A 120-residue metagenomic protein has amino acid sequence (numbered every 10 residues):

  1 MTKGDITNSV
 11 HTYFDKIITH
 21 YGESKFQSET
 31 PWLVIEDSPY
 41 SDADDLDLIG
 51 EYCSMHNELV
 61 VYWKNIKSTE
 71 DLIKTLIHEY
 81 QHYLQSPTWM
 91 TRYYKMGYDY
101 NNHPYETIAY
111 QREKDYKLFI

Functional and structural regions predicted by a protein language model:
M1, L33-D42, I73: Non-catalytic architectural context of zinc metalloproteases
D5-E29: Zn2+-dependent metallopeptidase catalytic core
V10, L33, L59-V61, L76-I77: Hydrophobic beta-strand residues in large extracellular and virion-surface proteins
S38-E70: Active-site scaffold of zinc-dependent metalloenzymes
S38-S41, I66-S68, Q81-H82, M90 (+1 more regions): Short, solvent-exposed loop/turn segments at secondary-structure junctions
E70, K74, S86-L118: Post-HEXXH active-site segment of zinc metalloproteases
I77-Q85: Short active-site segment of divalent metal-dependent hydrolases/proteases that encodes the spacing between
